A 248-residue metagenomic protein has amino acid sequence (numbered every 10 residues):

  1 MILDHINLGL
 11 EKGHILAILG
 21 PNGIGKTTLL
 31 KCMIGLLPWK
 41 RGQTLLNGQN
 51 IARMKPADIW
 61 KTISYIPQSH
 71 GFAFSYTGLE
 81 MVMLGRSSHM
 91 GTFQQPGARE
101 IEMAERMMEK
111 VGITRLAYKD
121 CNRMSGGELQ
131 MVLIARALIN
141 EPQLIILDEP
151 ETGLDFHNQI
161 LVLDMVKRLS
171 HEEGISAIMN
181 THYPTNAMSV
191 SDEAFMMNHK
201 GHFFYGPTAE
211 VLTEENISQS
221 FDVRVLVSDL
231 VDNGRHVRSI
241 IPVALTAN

Functional and structural regions predicted by a protein language model:
L19-P21: The feature captures the beta-strand-to-loop junction immediately N-terminal to the Walker
I34: Helix-to-loop junction immediately C-terminal to a conserved catalytic motif
G42-N50, I59: Conserved ABC transporter NBD signature motif
D120-M124, E128: Conserved ABC ATPase signature
E141: Conserved catalytic motifs of ABC-family nucleotide-binding domains
I145-E149: Catalytic Walker B motif of ABC-type/P-loop ATPase nucleotide-binding domains
